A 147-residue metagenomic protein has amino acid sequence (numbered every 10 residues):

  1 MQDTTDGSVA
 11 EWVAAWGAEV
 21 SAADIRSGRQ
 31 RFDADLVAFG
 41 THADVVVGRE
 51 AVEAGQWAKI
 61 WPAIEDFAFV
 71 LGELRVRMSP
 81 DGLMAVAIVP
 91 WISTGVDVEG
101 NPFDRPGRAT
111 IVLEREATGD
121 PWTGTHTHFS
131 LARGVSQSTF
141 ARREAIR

Functional and structural regions predicted by a protein language model:
M1-A34, R142-R147: Short, low-complexity N-terminal intrinsically disordered segments enriched in polar/charged residues
G7, I25-L83: A solvent-exposed, acidic/Ser-Thr-rich amphipathic alpha-helical stretch
Q56-W57, L71-R77, W91-S93, G107-R115 (+1 more regions): Hydrophobic/aromatic beta-strand elements that line small-molecule binding cavities or substrate pockets in beta-rich
I64, S93-D104, R133: Short, cysteine-centered beta-strand-loop-beta hairpins and adjacent loop/turn segments enriched in charged/polar
G72-P80, F129-A132, A141-R147: Glycine-rich beta-strand-turn "strand-cap" elements at beta-sheet edges
G82-S93: A short hydrophobic beta-strand element
P106-T139: Short beta-strand edge/turn micro-motifs at domain boundaries
